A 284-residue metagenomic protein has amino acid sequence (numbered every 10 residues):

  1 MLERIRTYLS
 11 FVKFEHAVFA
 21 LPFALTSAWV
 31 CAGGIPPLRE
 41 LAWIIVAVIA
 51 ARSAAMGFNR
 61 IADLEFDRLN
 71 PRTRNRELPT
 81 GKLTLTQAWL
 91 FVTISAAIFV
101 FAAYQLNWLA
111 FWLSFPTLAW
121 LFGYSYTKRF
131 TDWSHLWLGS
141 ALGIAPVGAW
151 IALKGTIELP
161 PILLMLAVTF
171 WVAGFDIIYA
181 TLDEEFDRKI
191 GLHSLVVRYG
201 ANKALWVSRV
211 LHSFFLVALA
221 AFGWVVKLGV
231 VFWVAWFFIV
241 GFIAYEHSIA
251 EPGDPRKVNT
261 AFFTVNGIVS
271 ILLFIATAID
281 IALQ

Functional and structural regions predicted by a protein language model:
M1-R6, M56, R60-L83, I177-N202 (+1 more regions): Cytosolic, membrane-interface loops and tails of multi-pass inner-membrane proteins
L2-E3, F222-Q284: Extended hydrophobic alpha-helices typical of membrane-associated regions
L2-S10, V46, S53-A54, R76-L164 (+2 more regions): Intramembrane alpha-helical segments
R6-E15, F19, K82, K128 (+2 more regions): Membrane interfacial helix-start motif at the N-side
P22-S27, E77, L138-L153, R198-A201 (+1 more regions): Small-residue-rich segments of transmembrane alpha-helices in multi-pass membrane proteins, especially helix faces
C31-V46, L109-L121, H135-I190, A201-S213 (+4 more regions): Functional transmembrane core segments of multi-pass inner-membrane proteins
L41-V48, L64-S114, K189-V234, A276: Multi-pass membrane catalytic core of lipid/isoprenoid biosynthesis enzymes
A47-N59, L121-S125, A167-Y179, F238-Y245: Alpha-helical transmembrane segments of multi-pass membrane proteins
